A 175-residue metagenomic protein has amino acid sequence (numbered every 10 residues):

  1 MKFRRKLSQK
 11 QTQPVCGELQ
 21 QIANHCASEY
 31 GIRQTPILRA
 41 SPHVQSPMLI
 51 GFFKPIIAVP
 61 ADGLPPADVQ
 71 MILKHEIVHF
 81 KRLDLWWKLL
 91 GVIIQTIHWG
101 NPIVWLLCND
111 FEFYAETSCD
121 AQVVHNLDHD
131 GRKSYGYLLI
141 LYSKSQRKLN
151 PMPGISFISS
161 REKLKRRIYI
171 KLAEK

Functional and structural regions predicted by a protein language model:
M1-K175: Membrane-embedded and juxtamembrane structural elements of multi-pass membrane proteins
